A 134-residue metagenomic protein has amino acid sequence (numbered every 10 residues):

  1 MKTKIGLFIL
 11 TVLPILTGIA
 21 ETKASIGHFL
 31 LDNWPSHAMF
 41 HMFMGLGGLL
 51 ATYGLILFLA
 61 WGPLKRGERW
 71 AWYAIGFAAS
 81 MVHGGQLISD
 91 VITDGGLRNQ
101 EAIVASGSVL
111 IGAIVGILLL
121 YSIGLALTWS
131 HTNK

Functional and structural regions predicted by a protein language model:
M1-L16: Cytosolic juxtamembrane helix and N-cap/initiation of the first transmembrane helix
P14-G27: Alpha-helical transmembrane segments of multi-pass membrane proteins
I19, A38-W61, F77, G84: Core segments of alpha-helical transmembrane spans in multipass integral membrane proteins
A24-L31, I88-N99: Juxtamembrane "helix-exit" motif on the non-cytosolic side of transmembrane helices
P35-H41, A74, N99-A113: Non-cytosolic membrane-interface motifs at loop->transmembrane helix junctions
L49-T52, Y73-V91, V115-L119: Hydrophobic alpha-helical membrane segments
I56-W72: Juxtamembrane helix-break-helix junctions at the cytosolic face of small multi-pass alpha-helical membrane proteins
V115-K134: Membrane-water interface at the C-terminal end of transmembrane alpha helices
